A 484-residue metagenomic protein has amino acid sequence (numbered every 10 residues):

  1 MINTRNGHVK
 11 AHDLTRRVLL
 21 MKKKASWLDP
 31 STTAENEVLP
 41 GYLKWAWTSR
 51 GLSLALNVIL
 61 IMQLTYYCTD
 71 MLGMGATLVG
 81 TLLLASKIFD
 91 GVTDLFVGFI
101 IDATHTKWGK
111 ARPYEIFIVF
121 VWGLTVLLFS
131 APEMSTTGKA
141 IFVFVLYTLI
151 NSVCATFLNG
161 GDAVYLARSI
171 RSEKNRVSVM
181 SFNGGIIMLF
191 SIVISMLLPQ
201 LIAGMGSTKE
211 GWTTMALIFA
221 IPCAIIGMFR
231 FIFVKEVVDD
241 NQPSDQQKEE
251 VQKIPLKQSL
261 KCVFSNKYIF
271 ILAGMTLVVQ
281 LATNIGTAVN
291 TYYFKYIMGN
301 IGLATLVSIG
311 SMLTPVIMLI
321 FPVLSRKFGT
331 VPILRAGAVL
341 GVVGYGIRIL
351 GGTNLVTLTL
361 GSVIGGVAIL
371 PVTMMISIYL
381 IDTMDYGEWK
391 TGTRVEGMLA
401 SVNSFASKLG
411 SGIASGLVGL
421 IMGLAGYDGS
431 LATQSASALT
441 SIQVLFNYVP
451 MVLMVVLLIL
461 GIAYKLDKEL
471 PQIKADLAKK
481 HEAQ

Functional and structural regions predicted by a protein language model:
T4-V9, D13: Short hydrophobic alpha-helical segments enriched in small aliphatic residues
L14-E388, G392-Q484: Membrane-embedded alpha-helical bundles of multi-pass transporters/translocases, especially carrier/permease families
